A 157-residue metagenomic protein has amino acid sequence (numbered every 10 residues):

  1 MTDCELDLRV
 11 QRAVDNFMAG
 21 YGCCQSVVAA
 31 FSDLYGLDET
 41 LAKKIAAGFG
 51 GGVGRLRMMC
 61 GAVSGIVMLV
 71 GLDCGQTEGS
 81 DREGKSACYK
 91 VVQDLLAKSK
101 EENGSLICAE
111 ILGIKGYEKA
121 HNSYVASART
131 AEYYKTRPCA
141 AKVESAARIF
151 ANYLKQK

Functional and structural regions predicted by a protein language model:
M1-M18: Polybasic, low-complexity association/targeting segments
T2-C4, A30-G48, E118-S123: Acidic-glycine-rich active-site phosphate/pyrophosphate-binding loop
D15-A19, S26-L37: Long, hydrophobic N-terminal alpha-helical segment
C23, C60, C108: Short cysteine clusters
A29-D33, L69-V70, S80-K157: Amphipathic alpha-helical interface segments
F49-L56: Transmembrane alpha-helix interface/packing and boundary motifs in multi-pass membrane proteins, characterized by
M59-G65: Membrane-inserting effector segments that mediate pore formation, membrane fusion, or transient membrane insertion
G65-G75: DPxDG-like acidic metal-binding loop motif
